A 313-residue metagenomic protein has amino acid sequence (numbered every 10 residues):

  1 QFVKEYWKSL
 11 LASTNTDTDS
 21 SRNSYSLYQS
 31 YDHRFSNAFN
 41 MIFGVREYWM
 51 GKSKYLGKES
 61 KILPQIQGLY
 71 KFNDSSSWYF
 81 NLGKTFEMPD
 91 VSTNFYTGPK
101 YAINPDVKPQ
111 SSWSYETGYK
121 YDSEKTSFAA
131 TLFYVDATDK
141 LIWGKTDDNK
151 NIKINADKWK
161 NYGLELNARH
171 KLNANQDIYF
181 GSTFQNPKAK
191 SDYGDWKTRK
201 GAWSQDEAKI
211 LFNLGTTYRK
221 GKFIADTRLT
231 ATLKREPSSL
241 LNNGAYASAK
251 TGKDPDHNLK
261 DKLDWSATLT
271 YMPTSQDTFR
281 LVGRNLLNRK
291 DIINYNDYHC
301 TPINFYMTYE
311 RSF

Functional and structural regions predicted by a protein language model:
Q1, N40-I42, Q65, L69 (+9 more regions): Residue-level detector of the transmembrane beta-barrel scaffold of outer-membrane proteins
Q1-G57, K71, T126-L132, D177-Y179 (+1 more regions): Face-selective signature of the C-terminal outer-membrane beta-barrel domain
F2-K8, V45-G51, L82-M88, F95-T97 (+8 more regions): Transmembrane beta-strands of outer-membrane beta-barrel pores
W7-T16, S53-I62, V91-P99, K140-N149 (+4 more regions): Outer-membrane beta-barrel translocator domains and adjoining extracellular loop/strand segments of Gram-negative
S20, S77, K84-T138, G144-K171 (+3 more regions): Outer-membrane beta-barrel signature, preferentially recognizing the C-terminal barrel domain of Gram-negative
L27-H33, I66-Y70, T117-Y121, L164-H170 (+4 more regions): Residues on the lipid-exposed face of transmembrane beta-strands in outer-membrane beta-barrel proteins
S36-M41, F133-D136, I154-A245, M272-T278 (+1 more regions): Gram-negative outer-membrane beta-barrel transporters
A231-A249, L269-F313: C-terminal beta-signal and adjacent terminal beta-strands/loops of Gram-negative outer-membrane beta-barrel proteins
